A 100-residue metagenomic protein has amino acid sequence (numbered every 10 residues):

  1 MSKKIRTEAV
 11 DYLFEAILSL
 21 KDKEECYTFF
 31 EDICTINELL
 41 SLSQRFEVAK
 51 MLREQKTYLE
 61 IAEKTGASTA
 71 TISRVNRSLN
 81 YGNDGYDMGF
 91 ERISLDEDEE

Functional and structural regions predicted by a protein language model:
M1-L20: General nucleic-acid-binding
I17-K21, Y27, E100: Active-site anion-handling motifs in enzyme catalytic cores
L20-E24, I36, Q55: Residues at alpha-helix boundaries and the short loops/turns that link adjacent helices
E25-Q44: Short, Lys/Arg-enriched anionic-surface-contact patches
L42-K56: Short, amphipathic alpha-helical "recognition" segments used to contact nucleic acids or chromatin
R53-E60, R92-E100: Long, compositionally biased
E60-T65, I72: Short alpha-helical "recognition helix" segments of helix-turn-helix
T69-D96: C-terminal structural segments of small proteins and small subunits
